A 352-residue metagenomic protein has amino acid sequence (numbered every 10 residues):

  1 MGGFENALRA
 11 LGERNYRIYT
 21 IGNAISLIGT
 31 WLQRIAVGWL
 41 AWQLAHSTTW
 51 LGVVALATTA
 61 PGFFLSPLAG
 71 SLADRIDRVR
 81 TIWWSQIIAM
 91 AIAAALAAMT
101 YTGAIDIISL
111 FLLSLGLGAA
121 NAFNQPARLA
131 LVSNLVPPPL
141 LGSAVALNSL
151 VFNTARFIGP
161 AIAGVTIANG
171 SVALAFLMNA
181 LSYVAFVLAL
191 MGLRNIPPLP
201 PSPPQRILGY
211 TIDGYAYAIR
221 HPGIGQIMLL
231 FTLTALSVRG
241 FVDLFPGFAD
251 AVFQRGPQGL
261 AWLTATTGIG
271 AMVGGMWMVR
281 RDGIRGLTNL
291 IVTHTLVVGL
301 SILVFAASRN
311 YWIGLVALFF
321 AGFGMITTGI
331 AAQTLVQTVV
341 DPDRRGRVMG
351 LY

Functional and structural regions predicted by a protein language model:
G2-A60, A216-T267: Helix-loop boundary and gating motifs at the non-cytosolic
A24, I105-F123, T232, I313-T327: Hydrophobic core of transmembrane alpha-helices in multi-pass small-molecule transporters, especially MFS/SLC-type
G38-A45, L96-T102, I158-M178, A251-V252: Transmembrane alpha-helix termini and helix-breaking/packing motifs in multi-pass membrane transporters
V54, F64-L68, T81, A95 (+5 more regions): C-terminal transmembrane bundle of multi-pass solute transporters/carriers
G62-T100: Conserved MFS/SLC helix-loop-helix module at the cytosolic interface between two early adjacent transmembrane helices
G103, A130, N134, F176-R206 (+1 more regions): Helix-loop junctions on the cytosolic side of multi-pass membrane transporters, especially the intracellular loop
L113-T154: Cytoplasmic helix-loop-helix junction between adjacent transmembrane helices in 12-TM secondary transporters
